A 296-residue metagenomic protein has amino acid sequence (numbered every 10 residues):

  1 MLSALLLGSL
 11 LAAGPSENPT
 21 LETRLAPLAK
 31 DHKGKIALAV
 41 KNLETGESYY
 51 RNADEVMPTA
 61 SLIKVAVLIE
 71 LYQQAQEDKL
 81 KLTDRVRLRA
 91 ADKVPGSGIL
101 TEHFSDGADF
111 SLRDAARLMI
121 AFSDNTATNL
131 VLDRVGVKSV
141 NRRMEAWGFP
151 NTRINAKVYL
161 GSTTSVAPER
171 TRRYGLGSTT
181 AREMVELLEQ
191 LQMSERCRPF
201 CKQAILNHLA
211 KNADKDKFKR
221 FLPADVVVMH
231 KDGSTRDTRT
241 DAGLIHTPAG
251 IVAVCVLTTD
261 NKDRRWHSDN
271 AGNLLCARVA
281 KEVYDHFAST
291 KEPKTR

Functional and structural regions predicted by a protein language model:
M1-L10: Bacterial N-terminal signal peptides
A13-E55: Beta-lactamase-like hydrolase cores
E17-L25, R134, V185-D216, M229-R296: Structured C-terminal helix/loop/strand segments within mature extracytoplasmic catalytic/sensor domains
L43, K81-I99, V135-G136, V158-S162 (+1 more regions): Acidic helix-start/capping segments at beta-turn-to-alpha-helix junctions
G46, P58-V86, M119, V254: Active-site SXXK
R51-P58, I99-D106, D114-L118, T126-L132 (+3 more regions): Second-shell loop/turn segments in exported
Q73-R117: Active-site-proximal loop and beta-strand segments within enzyme catalytic domains
F104, A108, N129-L188, Q192-M193: Mid-domain, small-residue-enriched loop/turn segments at the edges of structured enzyme/sensor domains
